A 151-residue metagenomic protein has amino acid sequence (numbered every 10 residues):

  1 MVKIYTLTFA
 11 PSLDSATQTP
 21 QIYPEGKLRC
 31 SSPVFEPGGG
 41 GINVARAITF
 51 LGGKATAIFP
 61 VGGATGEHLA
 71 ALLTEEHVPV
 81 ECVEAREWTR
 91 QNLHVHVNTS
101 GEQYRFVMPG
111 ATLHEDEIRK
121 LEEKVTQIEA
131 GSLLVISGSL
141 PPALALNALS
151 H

Functional and structural regions predicted by a protein language model:
M1-I58, E67: Glycine-rich phosphate/adenosyl-contacting loop at the front of the ribokinase-like
M1-T8, L72-T74, P79-E84, V95-H151: Ribokinase/PfkB-type carbohydrate-kinase core domain
T8, V34, I58-G63, H77-R90: Beta-strand->loop->alpha-helix junctions that form or flank phosphate-binding loops in nucleotide-handling enzymes
F9-P20, A85-T99: Short, compositionally biased "basic patch" segments
D14, A64, W88, T112 (+1 more regions): Short alpha-helical
S32-F35, G39, W88-R90, T112-D116: Residues at secondary-structure transition points
